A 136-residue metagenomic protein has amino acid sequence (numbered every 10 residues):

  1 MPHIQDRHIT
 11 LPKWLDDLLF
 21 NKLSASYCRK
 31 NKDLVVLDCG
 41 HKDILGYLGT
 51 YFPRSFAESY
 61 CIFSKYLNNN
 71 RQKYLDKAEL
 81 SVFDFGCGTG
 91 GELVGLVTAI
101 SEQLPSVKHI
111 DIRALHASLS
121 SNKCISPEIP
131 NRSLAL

Functional and structural regions predicted by a protein language model:
M1-N31: N-terminal auxiliary segments of SAM/dcSAM-dependent transferases
L34-K73: Class I SAM-dependent methyltransferase Rossmann-like catalytic core, especially the SAM/SAH-binding loop
F52-R54, C87-L93, S118-S120: Gly/Ser/Thr-rich loops at beta-strand to alpha-helix junctions that form or flank small-molecule/cofactor-binding
Y66-N70, I100-L104, I129: Active-site catalytic pocket residues across diverse enzymes, especially alpha/beta-hydrolases
A78-G88: Conserved class I S-adenosyl-L-methionine
T89-P105: Conserved SAM-binding loop of SAM-dependent methyltransferases across substrates and taxa, primarily the Class I
H109-A117: Conserved SAM-binding motif I beta-strand of class I
S121-L136: S-adenosyl-L-methionine
